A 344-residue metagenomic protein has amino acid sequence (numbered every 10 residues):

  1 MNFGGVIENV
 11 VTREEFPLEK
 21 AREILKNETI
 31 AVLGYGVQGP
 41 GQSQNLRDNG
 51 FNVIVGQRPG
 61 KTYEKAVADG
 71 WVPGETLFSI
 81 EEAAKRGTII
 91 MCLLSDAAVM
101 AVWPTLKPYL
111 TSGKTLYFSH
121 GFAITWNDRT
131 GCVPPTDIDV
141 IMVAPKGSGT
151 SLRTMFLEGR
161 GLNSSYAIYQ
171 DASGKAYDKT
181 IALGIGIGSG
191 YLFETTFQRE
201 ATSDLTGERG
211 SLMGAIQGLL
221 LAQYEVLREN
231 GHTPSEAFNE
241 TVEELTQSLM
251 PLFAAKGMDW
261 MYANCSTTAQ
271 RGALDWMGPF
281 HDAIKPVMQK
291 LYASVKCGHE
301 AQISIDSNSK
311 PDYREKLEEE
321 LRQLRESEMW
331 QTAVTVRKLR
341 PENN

Functional and structural regions predicted by a protein language model:
N2-F3, E8-E14, E229-N344: NAD(P)-dependent Rossmann-like dehydrogenase/reductase catalytic/cofactor-binding core
N2-G74: NAD(P)+-binding Rossmann beta1-loop-alpha1 motif at the extreme N-terminus of oxidoreductases
K26-E28, N49-N52, K85-I89, T111-K114 (+3 more regions): Short coil/turn connectors at secondary-structure junctions
Y35-P40, P59-G60, A97, L116 (+4 more regions): Gly/Ser/Thr-rich loops at beta-strand to alpha-helix junctions that form or flank small-molecule/cofactor-binding
R58, V67-T125, V133-S148: Rossmann-like NAD(P)-binding element
Y63, A83, V99, P234-F238: Small-residue helix-packing motif on alpha-helices
Y117-R209: Rossmann-fold dinucleotide-binding core
G174-E229, S235-F253: Active-site-proximal catalytic alpha-helix in oxidoreductases
